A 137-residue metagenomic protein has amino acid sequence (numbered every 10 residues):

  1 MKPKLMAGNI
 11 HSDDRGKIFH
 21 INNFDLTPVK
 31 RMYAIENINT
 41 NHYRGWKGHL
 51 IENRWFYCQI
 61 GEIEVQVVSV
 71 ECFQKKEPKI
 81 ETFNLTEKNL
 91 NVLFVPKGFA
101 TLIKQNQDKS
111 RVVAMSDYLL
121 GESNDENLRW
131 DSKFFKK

Functional and structural regions predicted by a protein language model:
M1-K88, D108-K137: Non-catalytic, conserved peripheral segments adjacent to functional cores
L85-Q107: Conserved metal-binding segment of the jelly-roll/cupin
